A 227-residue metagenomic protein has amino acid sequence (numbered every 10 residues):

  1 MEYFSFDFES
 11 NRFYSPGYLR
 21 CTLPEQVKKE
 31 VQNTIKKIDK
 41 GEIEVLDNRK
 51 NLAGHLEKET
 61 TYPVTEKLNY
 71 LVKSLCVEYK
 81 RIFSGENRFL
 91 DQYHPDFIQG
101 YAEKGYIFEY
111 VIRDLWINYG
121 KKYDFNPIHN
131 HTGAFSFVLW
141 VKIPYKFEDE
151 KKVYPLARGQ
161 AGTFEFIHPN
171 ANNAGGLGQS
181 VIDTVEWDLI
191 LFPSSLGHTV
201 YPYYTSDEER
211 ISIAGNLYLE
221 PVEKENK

Functional and structural regions predicted by a protein language model:
M1-G105, L115-W116, K122-N126: Non-heme Fe(II)/2-oxoglutarate
V111-L191, E208-E209: Catalytic core of non-heme Fe(II) oxygenases with the double-stranded beta-helix
N126-H129, H198-Y204: Short beta-strand His + acidic residue motifs that chelate non-heme Fe in jelly-roll/DSBH and cupin folds
I143-Y145, H198, L219-P221: Feature marks short, surface-exposed loop/turn motifs that line or immediately flank catalytic pockets and channel
E148-V153, Y201-T205, E225-K227: Short conserved catalytic/interaction loops centered on acidic-Pro-aromatic/His motifs
Y203-I213: Short, compositionally biased
N216-K227: Double-stranded beta-helix
